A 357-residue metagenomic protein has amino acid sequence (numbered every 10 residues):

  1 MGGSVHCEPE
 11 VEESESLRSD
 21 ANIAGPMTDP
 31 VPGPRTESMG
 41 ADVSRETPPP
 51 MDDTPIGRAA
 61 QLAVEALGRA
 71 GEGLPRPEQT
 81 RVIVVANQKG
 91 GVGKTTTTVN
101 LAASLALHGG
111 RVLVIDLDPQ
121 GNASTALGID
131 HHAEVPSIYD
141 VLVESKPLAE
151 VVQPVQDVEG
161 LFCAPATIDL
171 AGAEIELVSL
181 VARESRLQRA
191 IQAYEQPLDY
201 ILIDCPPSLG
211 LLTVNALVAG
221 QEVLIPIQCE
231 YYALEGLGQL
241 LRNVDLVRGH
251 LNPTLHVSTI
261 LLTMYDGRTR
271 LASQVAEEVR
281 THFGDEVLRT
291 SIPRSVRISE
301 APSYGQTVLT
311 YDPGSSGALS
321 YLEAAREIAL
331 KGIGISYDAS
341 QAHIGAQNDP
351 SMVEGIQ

Functional and structural regions predicted by a protein language model:
M1-Q357: P-loop NTP-binding core
